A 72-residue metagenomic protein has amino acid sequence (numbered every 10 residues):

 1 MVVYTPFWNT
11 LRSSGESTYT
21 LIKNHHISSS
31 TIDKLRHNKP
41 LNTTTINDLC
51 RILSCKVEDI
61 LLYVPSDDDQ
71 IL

Functional and structural regions predicted by a protein language model:
M1-T20: A short, Lys/Arg-rich alpha-helix, primarily the initiator
N9-T10, L61-L72: Short, charged recognition helix plus adjacent turn of helix-turn-helix-like nucleic-acid-binding domains
G15-D33: Short alpha-helical DNA-recognition segment
S28, K39, V64-D67: The DNA-recognition helices of helix-turn-helix-type DNA-binding domains
K39-R51: Short, basic-rich loop-to-helix N-cap that marks the start of a DNA-contacting helix
